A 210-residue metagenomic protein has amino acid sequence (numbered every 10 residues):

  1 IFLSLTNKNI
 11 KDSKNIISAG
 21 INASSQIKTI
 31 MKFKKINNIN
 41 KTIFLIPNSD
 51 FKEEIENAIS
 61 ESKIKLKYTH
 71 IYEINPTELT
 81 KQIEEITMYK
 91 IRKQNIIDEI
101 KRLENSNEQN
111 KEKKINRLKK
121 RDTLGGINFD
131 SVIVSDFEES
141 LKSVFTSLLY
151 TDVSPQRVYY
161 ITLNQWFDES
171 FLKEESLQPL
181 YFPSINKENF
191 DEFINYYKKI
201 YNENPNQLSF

Functional and structural regions predicted by a protein language model:
I1-L45, S49-K65, T69: Extracytoplasmic ligand/sensor domains, especially the bilobed periplasmic-binding protein
L5, G20-N22, L45-D50, I71-I74 (+3 more regions): Structural motif
I10-I16, T29, E78-L79, E169-K173 (+1 more regions): Short, charged, surface-exposed secondary-structure boundary motifs
D12-I16, F44, S62-E108: Short beta-strand elements in bilobed, periplasmic/extracellular small-molecule ligand-binding domains
Q26, I30, F51-A58, N75 (+4 more regions): Stable alpha-helical elements in mature extracytoplasmic
K32-I36, Q82-N95, E99, N116-G125: Short, well-structured alpha-helical segments in soluble
K34-K41, I46, I59-K63, T87-K90 (+3 more regions): Sec/Tat-exported extracytoplasmic proteins
I64-L66, E84-K93, L103-S106, N110-K111 (+2 more regions): Extracellular/periplasmic periplasmic-binding protein-like sensory domains
